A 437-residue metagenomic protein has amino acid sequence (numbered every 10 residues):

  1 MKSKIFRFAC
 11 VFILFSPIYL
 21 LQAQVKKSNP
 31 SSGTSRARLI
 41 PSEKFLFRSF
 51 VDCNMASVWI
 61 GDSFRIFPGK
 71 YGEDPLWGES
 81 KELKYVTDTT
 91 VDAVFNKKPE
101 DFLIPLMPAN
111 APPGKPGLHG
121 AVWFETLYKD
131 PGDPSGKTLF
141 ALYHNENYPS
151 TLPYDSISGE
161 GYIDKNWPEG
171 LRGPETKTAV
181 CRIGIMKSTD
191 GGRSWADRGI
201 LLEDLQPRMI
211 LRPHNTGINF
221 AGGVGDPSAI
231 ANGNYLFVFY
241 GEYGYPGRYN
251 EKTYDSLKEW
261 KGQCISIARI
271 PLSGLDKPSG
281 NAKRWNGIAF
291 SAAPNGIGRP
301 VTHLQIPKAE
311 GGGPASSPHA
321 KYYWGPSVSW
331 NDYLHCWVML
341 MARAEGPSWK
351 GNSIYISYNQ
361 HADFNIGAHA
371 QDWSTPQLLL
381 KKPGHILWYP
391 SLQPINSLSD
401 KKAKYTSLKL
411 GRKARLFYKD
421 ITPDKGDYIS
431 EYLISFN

Functional and structural regions predicted by a protein language model:
M1-Q24: Bacterial Sec-dependent N-terminal signal peptides
Q24-A121, Y128-N215, N232-K321, W330-H385 (+2 more regions): Beta-rich carbohydrate-recognition and catalytic domains
N54-A56, F124-T126, D226-S228, G325-S327 (+1 more regions): Conserved beta-strand position repeated once per blade in WD40 beta-propeller domains
H214-F220, S391-I395: Short, surface-exposed secondary-structure junctions/capping segments
N219-G225, H319-G325: A Trp-anchored, charged/polar loop motif used as the substrate-binding/catalytic surface of acyl/ester-handling
